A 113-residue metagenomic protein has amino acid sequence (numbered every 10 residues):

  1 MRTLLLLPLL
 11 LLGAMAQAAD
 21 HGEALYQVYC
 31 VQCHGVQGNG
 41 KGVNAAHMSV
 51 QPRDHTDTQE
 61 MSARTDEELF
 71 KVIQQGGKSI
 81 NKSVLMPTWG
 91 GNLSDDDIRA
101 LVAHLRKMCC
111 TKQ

Functional and structural regions predicted by a protein language model:
T3-L12: Sec-dependent N-terminal signal peptides
G13-Q17: N-terminal signal peptide c-region/cleavage motif recognized by signal peptidases
A19-N39, L69-K71: Sequence/structural segment immediately N-terminal to covalent heme-attachment motifs in c-type and related
D20, A63, N92-D96: Soluble non-cytosolic domains of exported or imported proteins
E23, N39-E68: Gly/Gly-Pro-rich "capping" loops immediately C-terminal to redox-active cysteine motifs in periplasmic/lumenal
Q27, D57, T88: Phosphate-coordinating loops and pocket residues in cytosolic domains that bind phosphorylated ligands
C33-G40, T56, G91, R106: Detector for the c-type heme attachment site
A46, Q51-D54, E68, V72-M108 (+1 more regions): Axial heme c-ligation environment in periplasmic c-type cytochrome domains
